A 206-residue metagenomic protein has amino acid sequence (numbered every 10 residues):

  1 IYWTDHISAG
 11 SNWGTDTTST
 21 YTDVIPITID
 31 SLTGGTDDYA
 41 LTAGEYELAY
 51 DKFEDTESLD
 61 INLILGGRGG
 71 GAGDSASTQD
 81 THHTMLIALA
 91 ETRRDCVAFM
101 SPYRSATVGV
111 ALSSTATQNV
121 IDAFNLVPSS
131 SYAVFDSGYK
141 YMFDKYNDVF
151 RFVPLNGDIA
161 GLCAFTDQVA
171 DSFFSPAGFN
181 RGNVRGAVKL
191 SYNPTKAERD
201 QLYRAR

Functional and structural regions predicted by a protein language model:
I1-R206: A glycine- and small-residue-enriched flexible loop/hinge signal that marks low-structured segments
